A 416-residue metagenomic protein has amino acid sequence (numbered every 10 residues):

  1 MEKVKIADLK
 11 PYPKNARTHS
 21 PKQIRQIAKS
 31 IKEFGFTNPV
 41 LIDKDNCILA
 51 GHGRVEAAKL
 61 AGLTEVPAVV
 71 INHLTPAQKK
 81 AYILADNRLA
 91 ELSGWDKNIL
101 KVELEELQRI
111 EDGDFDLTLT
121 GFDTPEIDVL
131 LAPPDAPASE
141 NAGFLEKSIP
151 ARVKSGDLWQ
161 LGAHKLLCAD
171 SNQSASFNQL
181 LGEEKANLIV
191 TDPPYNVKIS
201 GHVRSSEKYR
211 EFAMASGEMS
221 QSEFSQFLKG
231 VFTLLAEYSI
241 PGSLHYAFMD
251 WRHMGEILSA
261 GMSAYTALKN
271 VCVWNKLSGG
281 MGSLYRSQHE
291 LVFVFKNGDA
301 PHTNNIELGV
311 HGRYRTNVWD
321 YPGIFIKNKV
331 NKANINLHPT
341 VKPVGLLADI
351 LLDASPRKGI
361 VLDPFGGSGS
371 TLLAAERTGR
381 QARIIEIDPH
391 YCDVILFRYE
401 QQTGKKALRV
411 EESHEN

Functional and structural regions predicted by a protein language model:
E2-C392: Core catalytic lobe of class I
A186, E400-G404: Residue-level marker of structural boundaries
E211-F212, K406-E411: Conserved phosphoryl-transfer catalytic core
H390-Q401: Short alpha-helix adjacent to the SAM-binding motif of class I
